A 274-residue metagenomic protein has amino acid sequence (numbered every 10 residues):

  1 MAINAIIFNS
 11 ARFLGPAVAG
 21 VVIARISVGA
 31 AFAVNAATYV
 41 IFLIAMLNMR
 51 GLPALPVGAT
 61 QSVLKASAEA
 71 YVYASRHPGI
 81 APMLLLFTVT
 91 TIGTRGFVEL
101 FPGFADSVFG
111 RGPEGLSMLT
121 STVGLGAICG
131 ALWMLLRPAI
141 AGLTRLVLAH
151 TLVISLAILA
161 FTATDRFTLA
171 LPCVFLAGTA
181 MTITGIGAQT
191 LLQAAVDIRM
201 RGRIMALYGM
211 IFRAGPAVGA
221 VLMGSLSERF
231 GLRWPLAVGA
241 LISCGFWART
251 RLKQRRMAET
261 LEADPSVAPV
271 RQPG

Functional and structural regions predicted by a protein language model:
M1-G274: Alpha-helical transmembrane-bundle signature of multi-pass membrane transport and export proteins
